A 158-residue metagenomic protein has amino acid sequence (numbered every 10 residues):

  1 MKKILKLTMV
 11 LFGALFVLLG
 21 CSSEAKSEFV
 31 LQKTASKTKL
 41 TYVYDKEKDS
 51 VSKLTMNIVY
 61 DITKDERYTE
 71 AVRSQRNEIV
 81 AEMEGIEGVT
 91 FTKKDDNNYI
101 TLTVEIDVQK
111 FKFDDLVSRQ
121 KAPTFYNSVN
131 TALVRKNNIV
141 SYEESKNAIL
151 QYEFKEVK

Functional and structural regions predicted by a protein language model:
M1-M9: Bacterial N-terminal signal peptides that target proteins for export
L11-A14: Classic N-terminal secretory signal peptides
L18-G20: C-terminal motif of bacterial Sec signal peptides marking the signal peptidase cleavage site
E24-K158: Subset-of-secretome marker
